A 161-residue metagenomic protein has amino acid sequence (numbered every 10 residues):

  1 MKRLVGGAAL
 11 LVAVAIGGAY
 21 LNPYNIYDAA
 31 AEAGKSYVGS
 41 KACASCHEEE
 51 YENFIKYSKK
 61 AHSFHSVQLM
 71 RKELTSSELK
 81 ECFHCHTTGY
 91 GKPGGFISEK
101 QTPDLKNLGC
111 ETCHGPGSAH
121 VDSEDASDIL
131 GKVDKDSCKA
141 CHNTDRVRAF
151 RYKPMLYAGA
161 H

Functional and structural regions predicted by a protein language model:
M1-L4: Positively charged n-region of N-terminal signal peptides that target proteins for export
G6-N22: Hydrophobic membrane-insertion alpha-helices, especially the h-region of bacterial N-terminal signal peptides
G17-D134, F150-H161: Sequence context of c-type cytochrome heme-c attachment sites
K139, N143-D145: Domain-level detector of nuclease and nuclease-like folds in predominantly extracellular/periplasmic contexts
